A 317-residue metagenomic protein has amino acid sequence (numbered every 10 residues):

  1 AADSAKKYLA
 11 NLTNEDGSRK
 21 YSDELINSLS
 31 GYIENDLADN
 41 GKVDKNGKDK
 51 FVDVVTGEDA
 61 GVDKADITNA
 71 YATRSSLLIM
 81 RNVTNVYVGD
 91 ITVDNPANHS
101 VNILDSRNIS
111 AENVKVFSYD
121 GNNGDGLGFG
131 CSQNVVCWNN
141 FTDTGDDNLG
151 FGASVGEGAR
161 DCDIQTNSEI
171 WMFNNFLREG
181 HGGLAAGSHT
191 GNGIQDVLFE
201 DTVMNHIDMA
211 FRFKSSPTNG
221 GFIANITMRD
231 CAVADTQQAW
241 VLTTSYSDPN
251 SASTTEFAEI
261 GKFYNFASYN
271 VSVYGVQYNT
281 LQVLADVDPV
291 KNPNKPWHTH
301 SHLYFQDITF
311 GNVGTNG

Functional and structural regions predicted by a protein language model:
A1-G317: Extracellular/periplasmic carbohydrate-active domains that bind, remodel, or depolymerize complex polysaccharides
